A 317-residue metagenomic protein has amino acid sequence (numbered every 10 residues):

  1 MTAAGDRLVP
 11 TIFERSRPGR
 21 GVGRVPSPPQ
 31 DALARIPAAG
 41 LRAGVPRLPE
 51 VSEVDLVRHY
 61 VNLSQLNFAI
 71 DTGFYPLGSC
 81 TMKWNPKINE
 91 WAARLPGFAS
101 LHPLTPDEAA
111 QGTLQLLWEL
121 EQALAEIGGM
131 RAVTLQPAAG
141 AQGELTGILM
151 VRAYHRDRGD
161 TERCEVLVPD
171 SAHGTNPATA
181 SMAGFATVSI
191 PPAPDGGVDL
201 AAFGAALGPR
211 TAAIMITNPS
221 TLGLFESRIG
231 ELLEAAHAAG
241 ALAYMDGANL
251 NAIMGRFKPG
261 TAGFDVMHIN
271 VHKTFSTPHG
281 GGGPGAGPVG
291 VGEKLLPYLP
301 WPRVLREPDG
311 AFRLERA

Functional and structural regions predicted by a protein language model:
M1-S100: N-terminal glycine-rich, Lys/His-bearing helix-loop that initiates the first secondary-structure elements of many
I12, S52-N67, P96-A138, G143: Conserved N-terminal alpha-helix of the aminotransferase class I/II PLP-enzyme fold
G19, L63-F74, T105, I127 (+6 more regions): Short secondary-structure junctions and interdomain/linker hinges
G40-L41, R94-E108, E126, S181-V188 (+1 more regions): Gly-rich Lys/Arg/Thr-decorated short loops/hinges at beta-loop-alpha junctions or inter-strand turns that position
E53-V57, T81, L95-F98, L117 (+7 more regions): Alpha-helix initiation and N-capping motif
F68-E90, Q136-E144, F275-G290, K294-L295: Conserved phosphate/anionic-ligand binding catalytic regions in large, soluble enzymes, centered on
G112, Q142-E307, R313: Conserved PLP-enzyme active-site core in the AAT-like
